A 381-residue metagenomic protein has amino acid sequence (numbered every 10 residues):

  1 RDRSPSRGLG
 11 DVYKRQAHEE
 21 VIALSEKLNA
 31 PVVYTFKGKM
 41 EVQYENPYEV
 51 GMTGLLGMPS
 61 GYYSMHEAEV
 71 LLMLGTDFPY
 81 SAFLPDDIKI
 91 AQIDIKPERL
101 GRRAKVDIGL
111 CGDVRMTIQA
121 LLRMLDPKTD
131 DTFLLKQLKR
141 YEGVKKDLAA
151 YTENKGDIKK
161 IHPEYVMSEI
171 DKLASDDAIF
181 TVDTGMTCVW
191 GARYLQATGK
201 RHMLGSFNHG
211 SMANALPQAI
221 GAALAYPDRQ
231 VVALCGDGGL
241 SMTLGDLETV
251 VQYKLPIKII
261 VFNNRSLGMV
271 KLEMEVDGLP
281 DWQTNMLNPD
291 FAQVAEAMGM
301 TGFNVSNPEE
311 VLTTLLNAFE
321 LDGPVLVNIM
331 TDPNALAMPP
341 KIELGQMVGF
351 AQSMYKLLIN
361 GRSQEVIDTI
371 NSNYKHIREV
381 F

Functional and structural regions predicted by a protein language model:
R1-L9, Y13: Single conserved hydrophobic/aromatic residue that forms the stacking wall/gate of nucleotide- or nucleobase-binding
V21, E142-P217, A222: Active-site diphosphate/adenylate-binding microenvironment
A30-F36, A91-D94, I259-F262: Short internal beta-strands
G38-K139, F319: Glycine-rich, acidic loop regions that bind phosphate or pyrophosphate groups
V50-M52, G57, L100-I108, R201-F207 (+5 more regions): Short beta-alpha connecting loops at secondary-structure transitions that line or flank enzyme active sites
S60-P79, V189-L267: Thiamine diphosphate
E67-A68, T117, R123, P127 (+1 more regions): Conserved thiamine diphosphate
L316-F381: Glycine/aspartate-rich loop-and-adjacent alpha/beta segment that forms the canonical ThDP
